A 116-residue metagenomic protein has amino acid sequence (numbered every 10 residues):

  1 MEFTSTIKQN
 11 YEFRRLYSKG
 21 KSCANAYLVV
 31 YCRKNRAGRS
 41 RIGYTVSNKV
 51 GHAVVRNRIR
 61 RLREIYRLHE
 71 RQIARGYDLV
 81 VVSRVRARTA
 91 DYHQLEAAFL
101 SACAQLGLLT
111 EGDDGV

Functional and structural regions predicted by a protein language model:
M1-V116: Positively charged, solvent-exposed patches that mediate nucleic-acid binding
